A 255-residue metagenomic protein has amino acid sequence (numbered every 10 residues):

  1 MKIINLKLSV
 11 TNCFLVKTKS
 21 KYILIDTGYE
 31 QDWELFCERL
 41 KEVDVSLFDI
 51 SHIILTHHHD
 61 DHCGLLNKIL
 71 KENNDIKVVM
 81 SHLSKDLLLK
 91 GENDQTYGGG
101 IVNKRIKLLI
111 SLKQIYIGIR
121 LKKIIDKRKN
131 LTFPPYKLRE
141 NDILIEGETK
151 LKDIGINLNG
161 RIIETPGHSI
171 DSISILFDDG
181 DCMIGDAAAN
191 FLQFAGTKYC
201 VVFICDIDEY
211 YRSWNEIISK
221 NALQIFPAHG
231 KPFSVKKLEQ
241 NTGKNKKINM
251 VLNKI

Functional and structural regions predicted by a protein language model:
M1-V43, S174-D186, N190: Conserved beta-strand hairpin/beta-sheet module of binuclear metal-dependent hydrolase folds, prominently
K21, N73-I76, A222-L223: A short helix->loop->beta-strand "cap" motif at the edges of active sites that frequently abuts
I23-I25, I54, V78, D181-M183 (+1 more regions): Residue-level marker for buried hydrophobic side chains located in beta-strands that build the well-ordered beta-sheet
E30-Q31, F133-Y136, K150, L158-K236: Metallo-beta-lactamase
E42-I143, K244-V251: Active-site HxH/HxHxD metal-binding segment of metal-dependent hydrolases
K90-N93, F194-G196, K237-Q240: Short aromatic-enriched loop/helix-cap "lid" or pocket-rim segments at secondary-structure transitions that line
I143-T149: Short acidic-hydrophobic, aromatic-tinged amphipathic segments that line or gate anion-handling sites
G230-I255: Binuclear metal-ion centers of metallo-dependent hydrolases, dominated by the metallo-beta-lactamase
